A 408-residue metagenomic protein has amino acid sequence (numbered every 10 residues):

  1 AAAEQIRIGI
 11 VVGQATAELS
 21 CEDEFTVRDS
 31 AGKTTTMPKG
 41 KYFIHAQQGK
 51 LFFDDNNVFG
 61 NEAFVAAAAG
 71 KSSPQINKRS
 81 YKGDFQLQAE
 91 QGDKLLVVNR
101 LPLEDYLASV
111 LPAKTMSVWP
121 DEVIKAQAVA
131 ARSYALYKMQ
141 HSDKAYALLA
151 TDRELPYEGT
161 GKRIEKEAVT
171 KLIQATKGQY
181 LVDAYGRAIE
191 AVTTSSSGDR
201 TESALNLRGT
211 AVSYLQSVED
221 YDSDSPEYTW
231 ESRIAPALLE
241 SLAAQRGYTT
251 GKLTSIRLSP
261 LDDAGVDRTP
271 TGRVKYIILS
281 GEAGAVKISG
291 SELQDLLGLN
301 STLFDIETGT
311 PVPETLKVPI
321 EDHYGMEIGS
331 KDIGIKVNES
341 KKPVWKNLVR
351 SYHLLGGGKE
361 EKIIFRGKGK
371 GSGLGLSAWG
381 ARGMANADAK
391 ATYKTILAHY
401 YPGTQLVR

Functional and structural regions predicted by a protein language model:
A2-Q47, L51-D55, L111, V123-V129 (+3 more regions): N-terminal mature-domain region immediately after signal-peptide cleavage in secreted/organellar precursors
I8, E122-V123, V129, L136-H141 (+2 more regions): Exported/periplasmic cell-wall-interacting domains
V11-G13, E22-E24, E90-G92, P102 (+2 more regions): Solvent-exposed coil/turn segments that connect beta secondary-structure elements in extracytoplasmic/periplasmic
T16, K33-T35, K82, A285-I288: Short, mixed charged/polar active-site loops that provide acid/base catalysis or chelate metal/phosphate cofactors
T26-P102, L172-A175: A contiguous strand-loop segment
V98-T115, S217: Residues forming anionic-ligand binding surfaces in small-molecule and nucleic-acid pockets of primarily soluble enzymes
R100, E104, S117-A128, S232 (+3 more regions): Solvent-exposed, acidic/flexible segments
E122, A126-E361: Extended substrate/cofactor- or partner-recognition/assembly subdomains adjacent to catalytic sites in enzymes
